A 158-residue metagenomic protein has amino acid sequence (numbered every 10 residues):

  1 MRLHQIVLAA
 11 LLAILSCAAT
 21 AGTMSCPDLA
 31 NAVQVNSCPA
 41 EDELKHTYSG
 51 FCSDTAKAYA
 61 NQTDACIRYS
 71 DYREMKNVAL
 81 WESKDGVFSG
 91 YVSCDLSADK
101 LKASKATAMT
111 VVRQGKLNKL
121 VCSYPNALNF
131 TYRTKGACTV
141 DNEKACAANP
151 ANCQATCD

Functional and structural regions predicted by a protein language model:
M1-L8: Bacterial N-terminal signal peptides that target proteins for export
S16-A18: N-terminal signal peptide c-region/cleavage motif recognized by signal peptidases
G22-D158: Mitochondrial intermembrane space
